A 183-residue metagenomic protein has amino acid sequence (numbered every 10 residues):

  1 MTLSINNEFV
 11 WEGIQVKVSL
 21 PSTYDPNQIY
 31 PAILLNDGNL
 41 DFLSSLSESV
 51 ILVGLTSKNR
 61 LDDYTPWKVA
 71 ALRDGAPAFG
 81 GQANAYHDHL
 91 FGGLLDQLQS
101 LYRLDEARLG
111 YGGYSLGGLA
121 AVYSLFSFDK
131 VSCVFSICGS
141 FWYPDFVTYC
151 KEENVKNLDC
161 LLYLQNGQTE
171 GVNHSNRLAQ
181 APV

Functional and structural regions predicted by a protein language model:
M1-Y30: A domain-start/cap signature at the N-terminus of enzymes
W11-I14, Q28-R103: Serine-hydrolase catalytic machinery in alpha/beta-hydrolase-like enzymes
L35-G38, L55-K58, Y114, I137-G139 (+1 more regions): Active-site-proximal beta-strand/loop segments in catalytic clefts of secreted hydrolases
Y86, S115-G118: Active-site loop->helix "elbow" adjoining a glycine-rich segment at hydrolase catalytic centers
R103-Y114, V134: Alpha/beta-hydrolase fold nucleophile elbow
G118-F128: Short glycine-enriched nucleophile-adjacent loop and the immediately C-terminal alpha-helix near the catalytic center
K130-F141: A conserved short beta-strand
F141-V183: The feature captures the conserved acid-bearing segment of alpha/beta-hydrolase catalytic domains
